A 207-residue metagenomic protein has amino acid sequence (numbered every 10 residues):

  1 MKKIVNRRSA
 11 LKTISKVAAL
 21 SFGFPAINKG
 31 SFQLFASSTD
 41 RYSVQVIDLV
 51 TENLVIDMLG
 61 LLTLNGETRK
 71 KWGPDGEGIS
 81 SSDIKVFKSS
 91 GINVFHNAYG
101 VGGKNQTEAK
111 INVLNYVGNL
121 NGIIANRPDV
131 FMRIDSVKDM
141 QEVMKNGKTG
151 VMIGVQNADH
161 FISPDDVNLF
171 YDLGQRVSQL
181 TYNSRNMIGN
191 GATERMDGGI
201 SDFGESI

Functional and structural regions predicted by a protein language model:
I4-D197: N-terminal hydrophobic targeting/anchoring segments and the immediately downstream early-domain regions of hydrolases
I200-I207: Alpha-helix-loop-beta-strand connector modules within alpha/beta enzyme cores
